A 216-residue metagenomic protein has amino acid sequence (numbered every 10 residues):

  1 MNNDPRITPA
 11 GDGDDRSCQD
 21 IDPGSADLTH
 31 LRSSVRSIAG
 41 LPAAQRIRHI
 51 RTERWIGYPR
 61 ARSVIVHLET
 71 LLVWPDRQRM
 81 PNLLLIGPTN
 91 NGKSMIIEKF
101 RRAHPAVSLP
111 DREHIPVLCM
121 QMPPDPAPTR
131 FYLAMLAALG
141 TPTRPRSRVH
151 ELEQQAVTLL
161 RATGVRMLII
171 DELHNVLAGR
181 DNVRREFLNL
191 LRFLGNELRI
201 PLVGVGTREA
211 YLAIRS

Functional and structural regions predicted by a protein language model:
M1-P81: A short, basic N-terminal segment
P23-P42, I65, A127-F131, T143-P201: Mid-core helix/loop region of P-loop NTP-binding domains shared across ATPases and GTPases
R77-K99: Walker A/P-loop nucleotide-binding motif
M80-L84, V117, M167: Residue-level preference for the first positions of well-ordered beta-strands
R102-E113, T141-P142: Post-Walker A helix-loop "phosphate-sensing" segment adjacent to the P-loop in P-loop NTPases
V117, P123-R144: Conserved NTP-binding/hydrolysis module of P-loop NTPases
E172, G204-A210: A short beta-strand-to-loop transition that corresponds to the Sensor-1 phosphate-sensing loop of AAA+ P-loop ATPases
A210-S216: Short regulatory helix/loop adjacent to the ATP-binding pocket of P-loop NTPases
